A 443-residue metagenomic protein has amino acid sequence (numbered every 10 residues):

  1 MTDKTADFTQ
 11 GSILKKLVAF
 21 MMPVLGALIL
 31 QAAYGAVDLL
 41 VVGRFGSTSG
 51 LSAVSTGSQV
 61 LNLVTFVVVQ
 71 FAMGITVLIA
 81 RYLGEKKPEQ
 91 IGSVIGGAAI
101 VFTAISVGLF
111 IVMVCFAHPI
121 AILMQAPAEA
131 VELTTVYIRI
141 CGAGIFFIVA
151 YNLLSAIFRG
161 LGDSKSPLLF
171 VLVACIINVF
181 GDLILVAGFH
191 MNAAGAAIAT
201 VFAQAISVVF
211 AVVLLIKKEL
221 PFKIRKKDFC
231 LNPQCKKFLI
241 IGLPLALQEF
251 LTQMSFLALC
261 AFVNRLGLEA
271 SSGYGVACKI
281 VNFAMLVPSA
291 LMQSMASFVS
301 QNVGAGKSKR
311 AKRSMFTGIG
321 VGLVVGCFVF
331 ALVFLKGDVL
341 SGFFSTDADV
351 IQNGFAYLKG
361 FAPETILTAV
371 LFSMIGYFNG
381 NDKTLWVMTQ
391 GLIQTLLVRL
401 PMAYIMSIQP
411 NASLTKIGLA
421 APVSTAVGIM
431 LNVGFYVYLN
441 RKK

Functional and structural regions predicted by a protein language model:
M1-M21, I79-F146, G188-L243, V299-E364 (+1 more regions): Short alpha-helical transmembrane segments in multi-pass integral membrane proteins
F8-L40, R44-F45, Q59-G74, L78 (+7 more regions): N-terminal transmembrane alpha-helices
A19, V42-N62, E129-L133, A193-A194 (+6 more regions): Interfacial/gating helices of multi-pass transporter permease domains
A19-D38, I140, A174, A203-S207 (+4 more regions): Transmembrane helical elements of multi-pass membrane transporters/channels
V24, L28, L40, V77 (+15 more regions): Transmembrane alpha-helix boundary and packing residues in multipass membrane permease domains and related
I29, A33-S52, A121-A128, I184-M191 (+4 more regions): Helix-terminus/linker motif at the lipid-water interface of multi-pass membrane proteins
L51-I111, I148-P167, G273-G337, T368-Q390: Small-residue-rich hydrophobic transmembrane alpha-helices
A72, I140-R159, P167-C175, A196-V209 (+5 more regions): Short runs within selected transmembrane alpha-helices of multi-pass transporters and secretion channels
